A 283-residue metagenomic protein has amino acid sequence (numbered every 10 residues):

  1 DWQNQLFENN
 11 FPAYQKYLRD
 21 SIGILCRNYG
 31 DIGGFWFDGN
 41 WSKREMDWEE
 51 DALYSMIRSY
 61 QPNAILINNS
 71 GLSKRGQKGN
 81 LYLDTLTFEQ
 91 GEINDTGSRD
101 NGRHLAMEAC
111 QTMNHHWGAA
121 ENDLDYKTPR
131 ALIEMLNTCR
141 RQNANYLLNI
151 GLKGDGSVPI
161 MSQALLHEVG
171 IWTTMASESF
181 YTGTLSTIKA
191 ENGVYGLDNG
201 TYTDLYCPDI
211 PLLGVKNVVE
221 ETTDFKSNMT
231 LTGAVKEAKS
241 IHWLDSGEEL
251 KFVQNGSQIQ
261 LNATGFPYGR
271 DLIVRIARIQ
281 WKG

Functional and structural regions predicted by a protein language model:
D1-G283: Mature catalytic domains of secreted/periplasmic carbohydrate-active enzymes
